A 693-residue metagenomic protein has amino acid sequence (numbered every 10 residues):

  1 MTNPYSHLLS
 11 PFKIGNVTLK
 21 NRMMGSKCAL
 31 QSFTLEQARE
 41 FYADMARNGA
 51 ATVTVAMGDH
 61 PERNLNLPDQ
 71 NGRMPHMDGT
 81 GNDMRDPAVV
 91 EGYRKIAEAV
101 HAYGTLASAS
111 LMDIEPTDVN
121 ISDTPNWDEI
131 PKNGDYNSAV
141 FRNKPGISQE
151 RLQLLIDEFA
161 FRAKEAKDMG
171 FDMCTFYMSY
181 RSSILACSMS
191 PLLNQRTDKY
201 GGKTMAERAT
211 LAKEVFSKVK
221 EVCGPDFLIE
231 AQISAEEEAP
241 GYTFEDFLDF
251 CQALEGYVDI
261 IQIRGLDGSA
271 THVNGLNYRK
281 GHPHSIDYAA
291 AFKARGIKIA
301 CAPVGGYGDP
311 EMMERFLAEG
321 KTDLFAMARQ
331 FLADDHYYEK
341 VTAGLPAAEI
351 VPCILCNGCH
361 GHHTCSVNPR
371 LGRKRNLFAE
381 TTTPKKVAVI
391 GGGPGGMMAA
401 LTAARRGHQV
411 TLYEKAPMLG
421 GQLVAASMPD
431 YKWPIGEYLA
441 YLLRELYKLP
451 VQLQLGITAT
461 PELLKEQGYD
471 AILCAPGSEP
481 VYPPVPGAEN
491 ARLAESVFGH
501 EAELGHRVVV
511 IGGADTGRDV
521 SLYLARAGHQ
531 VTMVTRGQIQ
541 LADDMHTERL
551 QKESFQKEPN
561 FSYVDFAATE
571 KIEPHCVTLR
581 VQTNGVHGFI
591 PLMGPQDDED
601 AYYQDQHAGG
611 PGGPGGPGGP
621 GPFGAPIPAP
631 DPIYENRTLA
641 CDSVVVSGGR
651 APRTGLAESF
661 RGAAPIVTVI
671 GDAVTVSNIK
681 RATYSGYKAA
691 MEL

Functional and structural regions predicted by a protein language model:
M1-I390, P394, M398-V410, M418 (+3 more regions): Flavin-dependent oxidoreductase catalytic cores
M173, D470-A471, D642-S647: Short SAM/SAH-binding signature in class I
Y257, I297, G320-K321, L449 (+5 more regions): Short, structured coil segments at secondary-structure junctions
T271-Y278, A300, D323, V424-Y431 (+3 more regions): Short beta-alpha connecting loops at secondary-structure transitions that line or flank enzyme active sites
K385-L412, Q454-K465, P476-V485, E495-H546 (+4 more regions): Rossmann-like dinucleotide/flavin-binding elements
L412-L449, Y523-T569: Rossmann-like dinucleotide-binding cores of NAD(P)H-dependent redox enzymes
L455-Q467, D565-C576: A conserved short coil-to-beta-strand element within the FAD-binding core of flavoproteins
P611-P620: Intrinsically disordered, low-complexity proline-rich tandem-repeat tracts
